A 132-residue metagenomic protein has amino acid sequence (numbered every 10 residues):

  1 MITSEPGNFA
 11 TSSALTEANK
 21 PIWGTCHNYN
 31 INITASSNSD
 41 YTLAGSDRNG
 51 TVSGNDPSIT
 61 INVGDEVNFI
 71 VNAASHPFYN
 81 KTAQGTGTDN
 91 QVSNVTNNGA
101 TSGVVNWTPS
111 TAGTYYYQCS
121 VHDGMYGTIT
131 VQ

Functional and structural regions predicted by a protein language model:
M1-G24: Enriched but not universal
T3, T11-S12, A35-N38, G45 (+1 more regions): Intrinsically disordered, low-complexity segments enriched in Ser/Pro/Gly/Ala and basic residues
I22-P77, G85: Extracellular, modular beta-sheet/disulfide-rich ectodomains of secreted and cell-surface proteins
Y29-S39, G45-V52, S75, T96-Q132: Extracellular/periplasmic metallocenter environments
P77-T86, I129-V131: Short, surface-exposed beta-strand/strand-loop-strand elements in extracellular ectodomains
T86-N97: Surface-exposed, flexible coil segments in extracellular/virion-facing regions
